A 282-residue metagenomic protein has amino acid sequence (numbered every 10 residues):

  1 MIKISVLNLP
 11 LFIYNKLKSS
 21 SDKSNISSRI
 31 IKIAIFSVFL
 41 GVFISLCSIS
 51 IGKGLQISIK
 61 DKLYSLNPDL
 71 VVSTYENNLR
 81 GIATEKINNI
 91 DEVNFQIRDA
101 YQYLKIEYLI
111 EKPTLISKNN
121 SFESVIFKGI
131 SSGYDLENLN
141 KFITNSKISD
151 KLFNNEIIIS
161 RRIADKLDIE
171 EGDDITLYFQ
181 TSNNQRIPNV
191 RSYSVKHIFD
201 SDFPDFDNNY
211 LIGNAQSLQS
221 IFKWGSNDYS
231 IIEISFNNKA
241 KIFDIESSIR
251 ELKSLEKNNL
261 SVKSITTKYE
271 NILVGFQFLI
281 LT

Functional and structural regions predicted by a protein language model:
M1-F43: N-terminal Sec/SRP start-transfer signal
F12, K16-S19, I57-P68, V274: Short amphipathic alpha-helical coupling elements at transmembrane boundaries
S20, S65, S201, W224 (+1 more regions): Membrane-interface junctions
D22-K32, D244-S248, L252-T282: Peri-transmembrane interface segments
F43-I126, K147-F153, E251, N258: Hydrophobic, regular-secondary-structure patches
L70-S73, I163-A164, N227-R250, S261: A short beta-strand structural signal in non-transmembrane regions
E76-T84, D200-D202, I234-F243, T266-Y269: Structural beta->alpha junctions
D91-S226: A structural signal for hydrophobic secondary-structure junctions, strongest on transmembrane helix-loop-helix units
